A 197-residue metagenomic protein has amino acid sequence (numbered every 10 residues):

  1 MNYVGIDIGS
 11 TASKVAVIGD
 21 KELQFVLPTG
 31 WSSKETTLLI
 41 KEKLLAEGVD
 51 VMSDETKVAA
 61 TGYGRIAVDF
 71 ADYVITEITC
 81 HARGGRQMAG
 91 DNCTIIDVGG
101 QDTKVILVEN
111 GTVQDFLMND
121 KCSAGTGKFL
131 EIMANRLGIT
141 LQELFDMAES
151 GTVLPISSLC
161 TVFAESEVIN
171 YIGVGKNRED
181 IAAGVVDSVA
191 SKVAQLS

Functional and structural regions predicted by a protein language model:
Y3-D7, E55-A59, C93-D97: Short glycine-aspartate micro-motif
Y3-K43, V113-C122: Short glycine-rich, Thr/Ser-proximal phosphate-binding strand/loop in the N-terminal lobe of ATP-dependent enzymes
D7-T11, Y63, V98-D102: A short acidic Gly-Thr/Ser loop motif
K21-T29, V49-T79, Q114-D115: Short beta-strand-loop/turn "lid" adjacent to the catalytic site in phosphate-handling enzymes
K41-T56, V193-S197: Phosphate/pyrophosphate-binding loops at sites that engage ATP/ADP/AMP, CoA/4′-phosphopantetheine, polyphosphate
N110-V153, C160: Glycine-rich phosphate-binding loop plus the immediately following alpha-helix
S166-S197: Adenine-nucleotide phosphate-binding core of ATP-dependent small-molecule kinases
